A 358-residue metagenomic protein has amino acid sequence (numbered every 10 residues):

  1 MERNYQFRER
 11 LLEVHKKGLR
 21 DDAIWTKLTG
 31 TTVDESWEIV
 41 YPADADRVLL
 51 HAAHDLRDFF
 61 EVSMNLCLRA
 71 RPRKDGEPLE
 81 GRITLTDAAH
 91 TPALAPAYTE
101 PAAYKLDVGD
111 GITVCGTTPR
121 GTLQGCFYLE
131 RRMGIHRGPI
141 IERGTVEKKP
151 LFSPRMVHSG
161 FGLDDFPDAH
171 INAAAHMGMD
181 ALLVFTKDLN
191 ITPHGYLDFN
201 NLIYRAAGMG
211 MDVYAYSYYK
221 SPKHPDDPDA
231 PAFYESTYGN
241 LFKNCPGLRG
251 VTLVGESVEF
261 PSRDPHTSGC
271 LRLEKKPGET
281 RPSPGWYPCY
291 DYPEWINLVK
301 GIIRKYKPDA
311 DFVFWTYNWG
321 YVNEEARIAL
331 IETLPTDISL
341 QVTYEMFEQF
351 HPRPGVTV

Functional and structural regions predicted by a protein language model:
M1-G109, P139-E142: Acidic, contiguous N-terminal accessory segments
I39-L49, C115, G160, G285-P288: Second-shell loop/turn segments in exported
H54, D58, V62, Q124-F127 (+5 more regions): Solvent-exposed, polar/charged alpha-helical surfaces in well-ordered, non-transmembrane soluble domains, broadly
D55-C67, L129-R132, F185, N244 (+1 more regions): Structured segments of extracytoplasmic/periplasmic soluble domains in secreted or envelope-associated proteins
F60, T118, V157, A174 (+2 more regions): Conserved, mostly hydrophobic/aromatic
D75, Y98, K105-K149: Extended acidic/polar, glycine-enriched regions that form or flank non-catalytic beta-rich accessory modules
G134-R137, H158-G160, D180, T186 (+4 more regions): Catalytic-core regions of glycoside hydrolase
G138-A181: An acidic-aromatic substrate-binding cleft motif
